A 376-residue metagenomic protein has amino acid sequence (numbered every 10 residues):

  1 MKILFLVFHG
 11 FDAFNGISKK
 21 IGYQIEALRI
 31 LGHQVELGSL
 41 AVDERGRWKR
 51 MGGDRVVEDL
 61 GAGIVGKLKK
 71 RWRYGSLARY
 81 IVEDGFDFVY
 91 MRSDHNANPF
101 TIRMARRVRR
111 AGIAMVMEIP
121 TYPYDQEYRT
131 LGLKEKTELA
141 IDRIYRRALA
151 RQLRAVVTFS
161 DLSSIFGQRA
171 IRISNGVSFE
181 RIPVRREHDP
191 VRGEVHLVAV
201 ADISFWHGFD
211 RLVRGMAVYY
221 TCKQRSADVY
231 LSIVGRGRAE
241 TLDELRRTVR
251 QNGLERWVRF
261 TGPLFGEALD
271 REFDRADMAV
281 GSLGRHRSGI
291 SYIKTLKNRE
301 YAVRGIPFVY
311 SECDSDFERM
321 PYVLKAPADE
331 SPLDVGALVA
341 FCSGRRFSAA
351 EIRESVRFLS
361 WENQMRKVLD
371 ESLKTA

Functional and structural regions predicted by a protein language model:
L4-L6, H188-G208, V213-M216, S232: Conserved donor-binding/catalytic core segment of Leloir-type glycosyltransferases
N15, N96, H207, E267-L269 (+2 more regions): Nucleotide-sugar-dependent
E26, G75, P99, R103-R110 (+3 more regions): Membrane-proximal helix-turn-helix segments that form the acceptor-binding/catalytic region of lipid-linked
A78-P99, G112-V116: Short N-terminal targeting/anchoring amphipathic segment
D125-E127, E138-I182, E318, V368: A short, active-site helix/loop in glycosyltransferases that binds the activated sugar's phosphate group
V229-E244, G262: Glycosyltransferase donor-sugar binding loop
D243-R271, M278: Nucleotide-activated donor-binding/catalytic signature segment of Leloir-type glycosyltransferases, i.e., the conserved
E330-L333, S343-T375: A charged, aromatic-enriched C-terminal amphipathic alpha-helix characteristic of glycosyltransferases across folds
